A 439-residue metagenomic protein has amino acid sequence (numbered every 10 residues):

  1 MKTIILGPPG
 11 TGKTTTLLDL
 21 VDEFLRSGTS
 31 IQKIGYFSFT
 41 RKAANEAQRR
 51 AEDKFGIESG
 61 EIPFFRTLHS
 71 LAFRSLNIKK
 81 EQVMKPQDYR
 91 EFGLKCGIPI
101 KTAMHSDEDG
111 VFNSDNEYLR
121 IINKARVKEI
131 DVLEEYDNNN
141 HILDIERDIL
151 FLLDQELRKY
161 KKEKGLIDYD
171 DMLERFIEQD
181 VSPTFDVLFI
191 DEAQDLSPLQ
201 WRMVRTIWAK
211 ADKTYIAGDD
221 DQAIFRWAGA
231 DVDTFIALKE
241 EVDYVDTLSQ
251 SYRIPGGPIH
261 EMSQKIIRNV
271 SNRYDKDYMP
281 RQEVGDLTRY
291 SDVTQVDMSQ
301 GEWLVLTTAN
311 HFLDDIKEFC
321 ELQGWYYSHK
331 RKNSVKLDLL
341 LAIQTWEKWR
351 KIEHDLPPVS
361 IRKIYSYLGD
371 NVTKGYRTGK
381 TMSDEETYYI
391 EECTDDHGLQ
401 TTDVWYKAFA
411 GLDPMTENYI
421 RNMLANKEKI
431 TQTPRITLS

Functional and structural regions predicted by a protein language model:
M1-E81, Q264: P-loop NTPase Walker
M1-L6, T15-T16, K33, A103-F189 (+3 more regions): Accessory N-terminal region flanking or inserted into the helicase ATPase core in nucleic-acid motor proteins
P8-T14, F39-K42, Q194-D286, Q300 (+4 more regions): Conserved helicase motor core of SF1/SF2 NTP-dependent helicases
T11, R41, S70, R74 (+2 more regions): Core RecA-like ATPase module of SF1/SF2 helicases and allied nucleic-acid translocases
G28-I31, V181-F185, V296-G301: Flexible, charged surface loops at secondary-structure boundaries
F64-T67, D168-M172, R435-S439: Conserved two-lobed SF2 helicase motor
K79-K162, V242-T294, E302, R350-E386 (+1 more regions): Interdomain motor-coupling "hinge/lid" segment immediately C-terminal to the ATP-binding subdomain of NTP-driven enzymes
